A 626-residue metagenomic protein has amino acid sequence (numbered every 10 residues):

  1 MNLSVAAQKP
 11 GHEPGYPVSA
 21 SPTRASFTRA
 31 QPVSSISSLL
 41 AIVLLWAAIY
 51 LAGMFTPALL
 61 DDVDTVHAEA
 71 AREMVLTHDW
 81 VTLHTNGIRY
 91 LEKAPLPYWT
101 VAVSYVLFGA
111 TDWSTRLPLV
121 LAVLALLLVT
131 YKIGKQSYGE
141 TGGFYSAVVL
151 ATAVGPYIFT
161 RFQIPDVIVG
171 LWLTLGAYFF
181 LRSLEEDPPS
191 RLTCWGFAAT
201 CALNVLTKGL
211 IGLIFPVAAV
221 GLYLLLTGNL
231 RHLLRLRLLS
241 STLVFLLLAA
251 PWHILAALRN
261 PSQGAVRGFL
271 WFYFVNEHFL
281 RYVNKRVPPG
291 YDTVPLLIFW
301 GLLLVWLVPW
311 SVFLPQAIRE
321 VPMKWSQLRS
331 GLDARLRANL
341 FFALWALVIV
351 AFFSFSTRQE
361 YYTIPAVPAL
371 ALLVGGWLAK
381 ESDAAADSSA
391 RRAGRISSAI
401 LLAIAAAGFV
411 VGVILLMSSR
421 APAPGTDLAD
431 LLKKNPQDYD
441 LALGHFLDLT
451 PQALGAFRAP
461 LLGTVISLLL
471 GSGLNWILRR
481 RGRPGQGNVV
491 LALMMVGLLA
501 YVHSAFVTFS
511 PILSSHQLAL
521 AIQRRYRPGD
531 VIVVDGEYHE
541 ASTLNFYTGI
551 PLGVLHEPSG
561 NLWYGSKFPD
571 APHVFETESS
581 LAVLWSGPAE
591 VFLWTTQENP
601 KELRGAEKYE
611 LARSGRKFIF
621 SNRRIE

Functional and structural regions predicted by a protein language model:
N2-Q8, Y16, T23-T28, P32-R391 (+2 more regions): Membrane-integral, polyisoprenol-dependent glycosyltransferases of the GT-C/oligosaccharyltransferase superfamily
S4, R191, W195, E320-E626: Membrane-embedded architecture of ER/inner-membrane glycosylation machinery
P22, M54-F55, V103, L441 (+2 more regions): N-terminal functional modules and adjacent low-complexity/disordered segments of proteins
